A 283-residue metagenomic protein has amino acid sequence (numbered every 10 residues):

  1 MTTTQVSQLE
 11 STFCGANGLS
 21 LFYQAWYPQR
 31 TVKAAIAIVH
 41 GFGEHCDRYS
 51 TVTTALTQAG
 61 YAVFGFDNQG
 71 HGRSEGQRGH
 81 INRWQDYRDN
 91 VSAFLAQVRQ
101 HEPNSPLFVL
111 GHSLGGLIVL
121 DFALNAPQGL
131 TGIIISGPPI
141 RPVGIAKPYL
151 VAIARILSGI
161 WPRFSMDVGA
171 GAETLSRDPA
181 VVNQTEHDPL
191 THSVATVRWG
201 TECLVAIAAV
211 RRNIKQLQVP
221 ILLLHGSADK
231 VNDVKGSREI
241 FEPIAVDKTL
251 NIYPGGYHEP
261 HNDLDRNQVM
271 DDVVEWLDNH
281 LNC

Functional and structural regions predicted by a protein language model:
M1-P28: N-terminal cap/lid segment of alpha/beta-hydrolase-fold proteins
G41-E44, S227: Active-site glycine-rich loops that stabilize anionic/oxyanionic intermediates across multiple enzyme folds
G43-H45, G72-E102: Catalytic nucleophile-loop/oxyanion-hole region of alpha/beta-hydrolase and closely related hydrolase-like folds
T53-Q77: Conserved alpha/beta-hydrolase
H112-T196: Alpha/beta-hydrolase-fold enzymes
L217, L223-H225, D229: Short beta-strand/loop motif that positions the catalytic acidic residue of the alpha/beta-hydrolase fold
V219, D233-E242: Short alpha-helix in the alpha/beta-hydrolase fold that links the catalytic acid
D247, P254-C283: Catalytic active-site module of serine/aspartate enzymes centered on a nucleophile-bearing elbow/loop
